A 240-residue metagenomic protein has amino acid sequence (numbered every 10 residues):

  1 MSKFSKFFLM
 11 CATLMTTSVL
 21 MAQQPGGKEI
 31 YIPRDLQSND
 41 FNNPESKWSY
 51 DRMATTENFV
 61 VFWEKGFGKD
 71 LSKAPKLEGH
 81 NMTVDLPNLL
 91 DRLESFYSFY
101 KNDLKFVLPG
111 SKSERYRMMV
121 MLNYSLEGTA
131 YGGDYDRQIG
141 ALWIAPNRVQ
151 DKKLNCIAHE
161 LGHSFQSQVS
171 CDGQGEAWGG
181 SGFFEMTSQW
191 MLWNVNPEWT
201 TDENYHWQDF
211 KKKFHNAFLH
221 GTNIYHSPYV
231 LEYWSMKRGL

Functional and structural regions predicted by a protein language model:
M1-Q24: Bacterial Sec-dependent N-terminal signal peptides
K3, M21-T56: N-terminal low-structure segments adjacent to metalloprotease catalytic domains across cellular compartments
W48-Y50, P109, Y131-G132, H220: Catalytic micro-motifs at enzyme active sites that drive phosphoryl/nucleotidyl and oxygen chemistry
T55-G180, T187-S188, E198-W199: Juxtacatalytic substrate-recognition/specificity segment
E160, H226-Y229: Generic recognition of stable, solvent-exposed alpha-helical segments in well-folded globular domains
A177-G221, P228, Y233: Post-HExxH zinc-binding segment in Zn-dependent metallohydrolases
M236-K237: Alpha-helix C-terminal capping/termination sites
